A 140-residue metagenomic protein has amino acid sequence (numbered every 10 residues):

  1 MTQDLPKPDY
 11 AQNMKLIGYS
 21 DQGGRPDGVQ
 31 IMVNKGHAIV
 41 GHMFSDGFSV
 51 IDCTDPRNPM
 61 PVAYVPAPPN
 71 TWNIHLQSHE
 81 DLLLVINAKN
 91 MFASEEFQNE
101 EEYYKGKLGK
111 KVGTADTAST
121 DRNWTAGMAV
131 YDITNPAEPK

Functional and structural regions predicted by a protein language model:
M1-K140: Feature marking well-ordered beta-strand scaffolds used for ligand recognition
